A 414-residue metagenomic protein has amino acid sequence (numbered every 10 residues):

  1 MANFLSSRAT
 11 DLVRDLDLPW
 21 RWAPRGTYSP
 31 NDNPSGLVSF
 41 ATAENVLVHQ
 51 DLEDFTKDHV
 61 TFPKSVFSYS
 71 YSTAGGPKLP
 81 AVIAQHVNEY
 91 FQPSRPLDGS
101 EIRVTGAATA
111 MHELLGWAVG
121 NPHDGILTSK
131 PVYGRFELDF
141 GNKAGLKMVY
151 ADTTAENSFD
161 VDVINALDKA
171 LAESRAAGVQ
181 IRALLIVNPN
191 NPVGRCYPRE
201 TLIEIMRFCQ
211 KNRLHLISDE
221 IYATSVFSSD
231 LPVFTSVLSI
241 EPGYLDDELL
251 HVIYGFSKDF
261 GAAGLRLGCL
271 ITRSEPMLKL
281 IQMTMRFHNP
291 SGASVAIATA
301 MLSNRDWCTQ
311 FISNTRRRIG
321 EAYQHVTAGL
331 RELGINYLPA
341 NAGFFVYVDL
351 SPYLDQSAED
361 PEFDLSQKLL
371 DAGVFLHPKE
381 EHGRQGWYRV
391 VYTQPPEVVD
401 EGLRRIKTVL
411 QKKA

Functional and structural regions predicted by a protein language model:
A2-T109, A166, L302, K413: N-terminal small-domain helix-loop-helix segment of the aminotransferase-like
S39, N336-N341, E380-E381: Short beta-strand
V66-F208, A223-Y244, H251: Conserved core of the PLP fold type I
Q85, P93-P96, Q356-D360, D364 (+1 more regions): PLP-dependent enzyme catalytic core of the Aspartate aminotransferase-like
A144, K211-N212, L333, K413: Helix C-cap/helix->beta junction micro-motif
L249-A342: PLP-dependent aminotransferase class I/II
I319-G320, L333-K368: Conserved PLP-binding catalytic core of the aspartate aminotransferase-like
